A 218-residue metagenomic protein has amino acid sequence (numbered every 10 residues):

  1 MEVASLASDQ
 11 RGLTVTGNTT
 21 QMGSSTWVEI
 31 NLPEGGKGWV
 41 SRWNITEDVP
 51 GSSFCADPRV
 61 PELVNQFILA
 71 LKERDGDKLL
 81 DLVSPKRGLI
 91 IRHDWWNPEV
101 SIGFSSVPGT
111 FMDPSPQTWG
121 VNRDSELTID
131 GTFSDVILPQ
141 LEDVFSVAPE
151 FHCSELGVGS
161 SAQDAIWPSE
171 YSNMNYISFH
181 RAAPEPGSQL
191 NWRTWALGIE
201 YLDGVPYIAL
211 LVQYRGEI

Functional and structural regions predicted by a protein language model:
E2-A7, M22, L32, S52-L63 (+3 more regions): Extracytoplasmic/periplasmic, Sec-exported soluble proteins
V3-I45: SH3/SH3-like beta-barrel superfamily modules
T14-G17, R59-Q66, R181: N-terminal post-signal-peptidase region of extra-cytosolic proteins
G17-T19, L32-E34, R42-T46, V83-R87 (+5 more regions): A mature extracytoplasmic/lumenal domain signature
G36-W43, V144-I218: Short beta-strand edge/turn micro-motifs at domain boundaries
T46-L69, E73, D81, R92-W95 (+1 more regions): Short, low-complexity N-terminal intrinsically disordered segments enriched in polar/charged residues
P61-E62, L80-E170: Short solvent-exposed beta->alpha transition segments
